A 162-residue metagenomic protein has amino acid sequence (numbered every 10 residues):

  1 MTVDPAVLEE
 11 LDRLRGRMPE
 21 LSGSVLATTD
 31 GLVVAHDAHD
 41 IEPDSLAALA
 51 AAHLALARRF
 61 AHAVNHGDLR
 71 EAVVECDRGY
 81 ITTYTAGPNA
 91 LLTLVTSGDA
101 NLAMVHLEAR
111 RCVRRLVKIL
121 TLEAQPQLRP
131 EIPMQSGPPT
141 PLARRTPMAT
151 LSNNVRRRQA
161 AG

Functional and structural regions predicted by a protein language model:
M1-L21, T29-G162: Acidic, low-complexity cytosolic segments
